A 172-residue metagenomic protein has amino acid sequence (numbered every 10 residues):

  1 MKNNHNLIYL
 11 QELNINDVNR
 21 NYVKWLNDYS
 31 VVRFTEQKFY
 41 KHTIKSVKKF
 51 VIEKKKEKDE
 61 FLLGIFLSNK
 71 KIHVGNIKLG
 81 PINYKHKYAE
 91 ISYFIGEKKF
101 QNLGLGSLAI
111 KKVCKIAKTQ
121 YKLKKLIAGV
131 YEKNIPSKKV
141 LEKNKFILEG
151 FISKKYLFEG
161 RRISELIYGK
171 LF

Functional and structural regions predicted by a protein language model:
M1-L13, D17-V18, D28, L62 (+1 more regions): Acyl-donor (CoA/ACP) binding surface of acyl/acetyltransferases
K24-W25: Conserved catalytic core of Hanks-type protein kinase domains
S30-V51: Conserved GNAT-fold acetyl-CoA-binding loop/helix
I52-G64: A short helix-loop-beta-strand connector motif used in the catalytic cores of GNAT acetyltransferases and, in some
